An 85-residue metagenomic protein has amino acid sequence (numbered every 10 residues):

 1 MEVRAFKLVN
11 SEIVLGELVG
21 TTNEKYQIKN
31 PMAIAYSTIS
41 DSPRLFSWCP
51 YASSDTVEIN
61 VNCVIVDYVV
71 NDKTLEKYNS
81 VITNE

Functional and structural regions predicted by a protein language model:
M1-E85: Conserved RNA-binding domains used in RNP assembly and mRNA/RNA metabolism
